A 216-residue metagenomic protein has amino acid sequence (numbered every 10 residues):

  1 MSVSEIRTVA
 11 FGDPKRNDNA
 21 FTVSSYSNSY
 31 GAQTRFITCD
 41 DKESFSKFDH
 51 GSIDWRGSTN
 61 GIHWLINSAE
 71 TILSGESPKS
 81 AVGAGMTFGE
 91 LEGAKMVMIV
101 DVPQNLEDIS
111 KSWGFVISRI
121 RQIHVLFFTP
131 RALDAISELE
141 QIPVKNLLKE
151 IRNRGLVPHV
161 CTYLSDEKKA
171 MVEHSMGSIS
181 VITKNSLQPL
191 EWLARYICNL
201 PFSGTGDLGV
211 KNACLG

Functional and structural regions predicted by a protein language model:
M1-G216: Ribokinase/PfkB-type carbohydrate-kinase core domain
